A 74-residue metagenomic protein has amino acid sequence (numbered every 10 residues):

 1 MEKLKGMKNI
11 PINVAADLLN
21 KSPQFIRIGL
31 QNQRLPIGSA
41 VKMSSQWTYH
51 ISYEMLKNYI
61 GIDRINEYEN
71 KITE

Functional and structural regions predicted by a protein language model:
M1-G29: Polyanion-binding surface elements
E2-K5, L18, S39, S52-E54 (+1 more regions): Short, low-complexity interaction segments enriched in Ser/Thr/Pro/Gly
K8, I12, Q31, I62-I65 (+1 more regions): Intrinsic-disorder/low-complexity regions
N20-H50: Major-groove DNA-recognition helix of helix-turn-helix-type DNA-binding domains
Y53-E74: A short, Lys/Arg-enriched interface patch at domain edges and termini
